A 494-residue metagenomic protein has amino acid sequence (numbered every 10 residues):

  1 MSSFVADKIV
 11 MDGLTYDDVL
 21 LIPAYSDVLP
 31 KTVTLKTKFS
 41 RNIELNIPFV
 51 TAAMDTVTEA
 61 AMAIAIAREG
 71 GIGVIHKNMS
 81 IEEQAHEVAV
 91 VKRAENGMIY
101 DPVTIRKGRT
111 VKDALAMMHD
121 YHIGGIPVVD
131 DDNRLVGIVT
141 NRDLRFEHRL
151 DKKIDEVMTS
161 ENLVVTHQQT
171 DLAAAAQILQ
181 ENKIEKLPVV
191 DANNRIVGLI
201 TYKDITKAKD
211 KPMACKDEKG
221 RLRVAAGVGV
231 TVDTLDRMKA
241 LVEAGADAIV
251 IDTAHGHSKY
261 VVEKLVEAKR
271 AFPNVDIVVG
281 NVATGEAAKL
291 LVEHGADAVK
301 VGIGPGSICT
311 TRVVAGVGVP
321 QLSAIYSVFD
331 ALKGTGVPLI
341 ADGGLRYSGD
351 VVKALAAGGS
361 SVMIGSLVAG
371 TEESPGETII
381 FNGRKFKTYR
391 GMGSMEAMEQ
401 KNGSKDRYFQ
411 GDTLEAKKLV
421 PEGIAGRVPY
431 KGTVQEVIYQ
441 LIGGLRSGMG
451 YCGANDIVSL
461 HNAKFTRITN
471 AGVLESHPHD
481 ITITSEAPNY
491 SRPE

Functional and structural regions predicted by a protein language model:
M1-Y25, I105-R106, H167, G227 (+2 more regions): Alpha/beta catalytic cores of nucleotide-metabolism and tRNA/nucleoside-modifying enzymes
K31, S80-A89, E147-D151, R195-C215 (+5 more regions): Active-site-adjacent beta->alpha loops and helix N-cap segments on the catalytic face of soluble alpha/beta enzymes
V33-N46, A52-M54, E83-Y121, V128-D130 (+5 more regions): Bateman/CBS regulatory modules and CBS-like beta-alpha motifs in cytosolic regions of diverse proteins
E44-T51, G97-P102, E161, D217-G227 (+3 more regions): Short beta-strand/loop segments at the ligand-binding rim of alpha/beta enzyme cores
A61-I64, D236-A244, I277, A283-V301 (+2 more regions): Catalytic cores of alpha/beta
R68-E83, A246-S258, D297-A315, L345-I379: Glycine-rich phosphate-binding active-site loops on the catalytic face of alpha/beta enzymes
V74-N78, T104-I105, G125-P127, V165-H167 (+6 more regions): Catalytic beta/alpha-barrel core
I75-S80, I123, P127, L135-L150 (+4 more regions): Short beta->alpha transition motifs characteristic of CBS
